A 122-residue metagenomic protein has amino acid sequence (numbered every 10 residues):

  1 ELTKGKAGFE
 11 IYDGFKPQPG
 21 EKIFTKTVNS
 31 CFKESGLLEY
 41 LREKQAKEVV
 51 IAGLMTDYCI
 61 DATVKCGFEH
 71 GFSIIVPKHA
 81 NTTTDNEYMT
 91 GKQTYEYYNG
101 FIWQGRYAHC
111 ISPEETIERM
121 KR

Functional and structural regions predicted by a protein language model:
L2-R122: Active-site-adjacent betaalpha module
